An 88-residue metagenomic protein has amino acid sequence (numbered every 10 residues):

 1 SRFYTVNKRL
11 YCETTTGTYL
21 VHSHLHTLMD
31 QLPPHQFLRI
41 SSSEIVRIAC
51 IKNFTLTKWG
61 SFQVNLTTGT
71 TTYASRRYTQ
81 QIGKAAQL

Functional and structural regions predicted by a protein language model:
S1-T67, T71-Y73: Conserved binding/recognition cores within well-folded domains
R76-L88: C-terminal output/interaction extensions
